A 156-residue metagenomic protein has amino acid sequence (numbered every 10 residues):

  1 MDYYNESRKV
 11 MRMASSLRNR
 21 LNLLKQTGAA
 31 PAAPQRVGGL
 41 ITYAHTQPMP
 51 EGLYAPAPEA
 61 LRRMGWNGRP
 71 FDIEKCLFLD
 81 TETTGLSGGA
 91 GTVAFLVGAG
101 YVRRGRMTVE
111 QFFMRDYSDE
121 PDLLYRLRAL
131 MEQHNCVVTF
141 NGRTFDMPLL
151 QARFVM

Functional and structural regions predicted by a protein language model:
M1-I73: N-terminal accessory regions of nucleic-acid-interacting proteins
W66-G68, L86-S87, R126-R128: Short, flexible, glycine/charge-rich loop motifs used to bind or transfer phosphoryl groups or to couple energy/partner
D72-I73, G91-T92, M131-N135: Short, well-ordered loop/turn elements at secondary-structure boundaries
I73-C76, M107: Sequence-level motif detector for i,i+2 pairs with an aromatic at +2
K75-G85: Two-metal-ion RNase H-like nuclease active-site motif
G85-G88, M147: Short active-site-adjacent helix-start/loop capping segments
S87-R115: RNase H-like nuclease fold core
R104-M156: Conserved DEDDh/DEDDy metal-dependent 3′-5′ exonuclease domain
